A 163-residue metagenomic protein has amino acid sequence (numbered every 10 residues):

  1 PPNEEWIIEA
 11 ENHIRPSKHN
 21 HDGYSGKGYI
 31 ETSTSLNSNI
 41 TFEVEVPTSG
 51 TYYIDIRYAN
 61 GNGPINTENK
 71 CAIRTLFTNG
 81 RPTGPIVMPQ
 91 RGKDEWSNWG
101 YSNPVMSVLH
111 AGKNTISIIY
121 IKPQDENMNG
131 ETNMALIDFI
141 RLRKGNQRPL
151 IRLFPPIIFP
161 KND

Functional and structural regions predicted by a protein language model:
P1-D163: Extracytoplasmic
